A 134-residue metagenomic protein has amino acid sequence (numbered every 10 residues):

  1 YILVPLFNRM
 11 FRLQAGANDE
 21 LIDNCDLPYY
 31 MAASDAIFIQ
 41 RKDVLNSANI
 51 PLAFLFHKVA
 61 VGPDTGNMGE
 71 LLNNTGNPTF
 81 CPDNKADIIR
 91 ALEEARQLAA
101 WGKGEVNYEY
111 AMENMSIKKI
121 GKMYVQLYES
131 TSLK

Functional and structural regions predicted by a protein language model:
Y1-C25: Nucleotide-activated donor-binding/catalytic signature segment of Leloir-type glycosyltransferases, i.e., the conserved
I22-S34, P51, L55, G69 (+1 more regions): Short acidic alpha-helix that forms the nucleotide-activated donor recognition element in Leloir-type transferases
I39, A53, V59-G62: Short hydrophobic beta-strand element within catalytic cores of glycosyltransferases and related nucleotide-activated
R41-D43: Aromatic "clamp/platform" in nucleotide-sugar-dependent glycosyltransferases that forms part of the donor/acceptor
G62-D64, E70, F80-P82: Conserved acidic donor-binding loop of glycosyltransferase catalytic domains
N74, P78-A86, E94-A100: Conserved acidic donor-binding segment of nucleotide-sugar-dependent glycosyltransferases
A99-L133: A charged, aromatic-enriched C-terminal amphipathic alpha-helix characteristic of glycosyltransferases across folds
